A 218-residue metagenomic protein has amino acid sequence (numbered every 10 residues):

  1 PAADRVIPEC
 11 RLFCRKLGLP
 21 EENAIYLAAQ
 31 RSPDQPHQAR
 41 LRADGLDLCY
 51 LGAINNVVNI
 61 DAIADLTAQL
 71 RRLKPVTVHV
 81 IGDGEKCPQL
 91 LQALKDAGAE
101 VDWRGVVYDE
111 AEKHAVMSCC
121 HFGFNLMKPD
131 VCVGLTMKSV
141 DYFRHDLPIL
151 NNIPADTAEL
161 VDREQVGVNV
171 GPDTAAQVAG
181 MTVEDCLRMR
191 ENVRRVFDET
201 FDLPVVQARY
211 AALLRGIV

Functional and structural regions predicted by a protein language model:
P1-H37, D102: Donor nucleotide-sugar binding/catalytic pocket of nucleotide-sugar-dependent glycosyltransferases
V6, H121-G123, P148-I149, G167: Hydrophobic acceptor-binding patch used for acceptor engagement in glycosyltransferases
Y26, D173-G216: A charged, aromatic-enriched C-terminal amphipathic alpha-helix characteristic of glycosyltransferases across folds
A29, Y50-N55, D83, G105-V106 (+1 more regions): Conserved donor-binding loops in enzymes that form glycosidic bonds
R31, Q38-T67, R71, V78-H79 (+1 more regions): Conserved donor-binding/catalytic core segment of Leloir-type glycosyltransferases
V58, R104, D109-A115, G123-F143 (+1 more regions): Nucleotide-sugar-dependent
V78-I81, P88-H114: Nucleotide-activated donor-binding/catalytic signature segment of Leloir-type glycosyltransferases, i.e., the conserved
A158-G180: Change "using UDP/GDP/dTDP sugars" to "using nucleotide sugars
